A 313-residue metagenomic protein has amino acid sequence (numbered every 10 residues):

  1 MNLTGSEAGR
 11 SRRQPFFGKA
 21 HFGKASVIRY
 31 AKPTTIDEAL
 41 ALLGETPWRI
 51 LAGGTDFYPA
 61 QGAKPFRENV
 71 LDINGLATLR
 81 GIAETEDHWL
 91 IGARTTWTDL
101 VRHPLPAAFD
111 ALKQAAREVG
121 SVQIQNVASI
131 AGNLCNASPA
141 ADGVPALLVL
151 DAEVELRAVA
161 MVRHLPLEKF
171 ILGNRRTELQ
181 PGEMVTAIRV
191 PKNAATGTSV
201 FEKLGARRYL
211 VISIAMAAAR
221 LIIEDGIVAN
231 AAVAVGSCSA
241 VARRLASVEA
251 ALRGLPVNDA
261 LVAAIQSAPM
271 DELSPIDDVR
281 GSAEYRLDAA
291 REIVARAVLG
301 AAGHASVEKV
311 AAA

Functional and structural regions predicted by a protein language model:
N2-E7, R13-A313: C-terminal structural segment of proteins
